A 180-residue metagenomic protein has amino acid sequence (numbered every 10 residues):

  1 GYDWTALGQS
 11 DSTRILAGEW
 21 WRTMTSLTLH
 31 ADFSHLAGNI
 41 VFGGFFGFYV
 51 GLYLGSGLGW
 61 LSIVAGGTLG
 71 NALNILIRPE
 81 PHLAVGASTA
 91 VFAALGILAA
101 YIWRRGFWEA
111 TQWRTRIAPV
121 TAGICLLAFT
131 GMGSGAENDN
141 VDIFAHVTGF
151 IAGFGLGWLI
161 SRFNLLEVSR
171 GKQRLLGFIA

Functional and structural regions predicted by a protein language model:
G1-A180: A detector for small-residue-rich transmembrane helices and their helix-helix packing motifs
